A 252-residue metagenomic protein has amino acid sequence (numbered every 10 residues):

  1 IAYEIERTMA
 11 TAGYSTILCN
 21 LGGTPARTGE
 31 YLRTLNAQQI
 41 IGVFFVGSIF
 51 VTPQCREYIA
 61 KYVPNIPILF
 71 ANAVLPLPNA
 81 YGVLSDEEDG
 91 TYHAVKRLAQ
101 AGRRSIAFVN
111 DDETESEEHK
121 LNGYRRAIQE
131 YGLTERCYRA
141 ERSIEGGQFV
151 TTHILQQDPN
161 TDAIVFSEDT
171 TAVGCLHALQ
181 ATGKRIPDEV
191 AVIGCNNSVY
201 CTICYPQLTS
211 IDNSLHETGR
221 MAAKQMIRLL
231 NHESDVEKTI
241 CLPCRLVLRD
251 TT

Functional and structural regions predicted by a protein language model:
E4-L18, A26, E30-G42, P53-T252: Bacterial carbohydrate/catabolite-sensing allosteric modules
G22: Functional cleft and adjacent loop/helix regions within the main domain that mediate ligand binding or catalysis
I49: Glycine-rich phosphate-binding loops that contact phosphosugars or nucleotide phosphates
